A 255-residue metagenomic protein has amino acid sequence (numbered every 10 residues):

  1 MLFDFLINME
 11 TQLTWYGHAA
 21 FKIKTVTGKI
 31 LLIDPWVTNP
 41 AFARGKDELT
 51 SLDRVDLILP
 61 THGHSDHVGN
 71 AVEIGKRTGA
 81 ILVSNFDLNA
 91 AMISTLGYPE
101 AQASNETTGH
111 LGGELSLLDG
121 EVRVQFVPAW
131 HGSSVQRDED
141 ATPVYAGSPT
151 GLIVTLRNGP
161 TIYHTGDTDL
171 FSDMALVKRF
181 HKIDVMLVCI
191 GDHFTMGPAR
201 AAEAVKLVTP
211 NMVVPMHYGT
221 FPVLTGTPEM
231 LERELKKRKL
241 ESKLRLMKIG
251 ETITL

Functional and structural regions predicted by a protein language model:
M1-I30, W36-A41, R123-H131, M230-R233 (+2 more regions): Zn-dependent metallo-beta-lactamase
M9-T11, K24-L31, E114-V124, T155-I162 (+1 more regions): Beta-strand-turn-beta hairpins that frame and shape the catalytic cleft of phosphate-ester-processing enzymes
K22-H64, G69-E73, T95, P99-E100 (+2 more regions): Pre-active-site segment of Zn-dependent metallo-hydrolases
L32-D34, V55-G63, V83-F86, I162-T168 (+3 more regions): Active-site neighborhood of phospho(di)ester-bond hydrolases with catalytic His/Asp-centered motifs
N39-P40, S65-G69, N89-M92, G113-S116 (+5 more regions): Active-site environment of divalent metal-dependent phosphoester hydrolases
G69-R77, V83-G113, V122-S133: Glycine/small-residue-rich loop that forms an oxyanion/phosphate-binding "nest" at active or ligand-binding sites
N89, S94-L118, A202, K206-L255: Binuclear metal-ion centers of metallo-dependent hydrolases, dominated by the metallo-beta-lactamase
Q136-L207: Active-site-proximal loop/helix segments of hydrolase catalytic cores
